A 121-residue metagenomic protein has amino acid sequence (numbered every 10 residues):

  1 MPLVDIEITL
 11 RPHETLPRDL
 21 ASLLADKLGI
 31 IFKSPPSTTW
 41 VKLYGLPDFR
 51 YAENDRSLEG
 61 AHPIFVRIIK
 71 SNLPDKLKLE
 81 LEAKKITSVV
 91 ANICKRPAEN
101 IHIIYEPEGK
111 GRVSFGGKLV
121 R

Functional and structural regions predicted by a protein language model:
M1-R121: Interaction-mediating elements
